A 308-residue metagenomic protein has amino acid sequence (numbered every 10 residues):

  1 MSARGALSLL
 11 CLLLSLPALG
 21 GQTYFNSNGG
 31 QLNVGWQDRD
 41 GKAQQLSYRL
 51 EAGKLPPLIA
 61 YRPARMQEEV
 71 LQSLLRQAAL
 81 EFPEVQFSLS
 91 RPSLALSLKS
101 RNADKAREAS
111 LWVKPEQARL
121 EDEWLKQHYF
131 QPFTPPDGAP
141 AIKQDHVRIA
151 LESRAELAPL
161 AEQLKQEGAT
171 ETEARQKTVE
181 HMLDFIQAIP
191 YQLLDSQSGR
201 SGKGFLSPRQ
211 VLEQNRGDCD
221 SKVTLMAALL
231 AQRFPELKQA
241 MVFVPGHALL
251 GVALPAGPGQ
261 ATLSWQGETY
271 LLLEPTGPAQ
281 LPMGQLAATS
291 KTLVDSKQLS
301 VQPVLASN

Functional and structural regions predicted by a protein language model:
M1-L9: Bacterial N-terminal signal peptides that target proteins for export
S15-P17: N-terminal signal peptide c-region/cleavage motif recognized by signal peptidases
L19-N308: A structural boundary/capping signal
